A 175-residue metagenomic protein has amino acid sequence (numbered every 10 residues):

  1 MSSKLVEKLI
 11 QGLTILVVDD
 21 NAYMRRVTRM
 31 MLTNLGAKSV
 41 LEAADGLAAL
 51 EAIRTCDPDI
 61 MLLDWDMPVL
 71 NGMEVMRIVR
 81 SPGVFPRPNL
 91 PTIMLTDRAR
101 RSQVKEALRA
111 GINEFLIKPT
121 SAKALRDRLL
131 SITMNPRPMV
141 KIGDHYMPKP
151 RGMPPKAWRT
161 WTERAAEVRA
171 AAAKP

Functional and structural regions predicted by a protein language model:
K8, L130-P175: CheY-like receiver
Q11-Y23, T28-L32, M61: Conserved acidic segment of CheY-like receiver
R29, E74, P88, A99-E114 (+3 more regions): Alpha4 helix (beta4-alpha4-beta5 surface) of REC/receiver domains from two-component response regulators
E42-E51, G72: Helix N-cap/capping motif at the beta->alpha junctions
E51, M73-R87: Short amphipathic alpha-helix used as the core "switch/output" element in two-component signaling
C56-L62: Active-site beta3 strand of CheY-like receiver
D64, T96: Active-site residues of response regulator receiver
M67: Receiver (REC) domain active-site loop signature in two-component systems and cognate sites in sensor histidine kinases
